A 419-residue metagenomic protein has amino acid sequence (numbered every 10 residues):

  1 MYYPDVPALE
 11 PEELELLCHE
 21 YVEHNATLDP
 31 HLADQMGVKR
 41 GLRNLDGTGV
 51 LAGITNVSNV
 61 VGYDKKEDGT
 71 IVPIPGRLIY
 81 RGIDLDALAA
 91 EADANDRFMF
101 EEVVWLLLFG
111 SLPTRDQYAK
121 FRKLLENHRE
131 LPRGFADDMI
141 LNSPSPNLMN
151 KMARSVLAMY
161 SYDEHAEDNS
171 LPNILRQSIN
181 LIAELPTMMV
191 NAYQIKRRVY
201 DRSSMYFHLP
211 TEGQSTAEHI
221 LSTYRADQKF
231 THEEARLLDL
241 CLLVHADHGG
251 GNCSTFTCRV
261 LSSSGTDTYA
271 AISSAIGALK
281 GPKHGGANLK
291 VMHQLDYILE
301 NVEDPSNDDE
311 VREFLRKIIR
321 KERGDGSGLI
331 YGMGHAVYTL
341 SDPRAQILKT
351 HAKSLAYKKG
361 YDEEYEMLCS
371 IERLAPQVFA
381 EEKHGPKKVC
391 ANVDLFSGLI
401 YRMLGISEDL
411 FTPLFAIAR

Functional and structural regions predicted by a protein language model:
M1-R419: Non-transmembrane, aqueous-exposed alpha-helical and coiled segments at domain scale
